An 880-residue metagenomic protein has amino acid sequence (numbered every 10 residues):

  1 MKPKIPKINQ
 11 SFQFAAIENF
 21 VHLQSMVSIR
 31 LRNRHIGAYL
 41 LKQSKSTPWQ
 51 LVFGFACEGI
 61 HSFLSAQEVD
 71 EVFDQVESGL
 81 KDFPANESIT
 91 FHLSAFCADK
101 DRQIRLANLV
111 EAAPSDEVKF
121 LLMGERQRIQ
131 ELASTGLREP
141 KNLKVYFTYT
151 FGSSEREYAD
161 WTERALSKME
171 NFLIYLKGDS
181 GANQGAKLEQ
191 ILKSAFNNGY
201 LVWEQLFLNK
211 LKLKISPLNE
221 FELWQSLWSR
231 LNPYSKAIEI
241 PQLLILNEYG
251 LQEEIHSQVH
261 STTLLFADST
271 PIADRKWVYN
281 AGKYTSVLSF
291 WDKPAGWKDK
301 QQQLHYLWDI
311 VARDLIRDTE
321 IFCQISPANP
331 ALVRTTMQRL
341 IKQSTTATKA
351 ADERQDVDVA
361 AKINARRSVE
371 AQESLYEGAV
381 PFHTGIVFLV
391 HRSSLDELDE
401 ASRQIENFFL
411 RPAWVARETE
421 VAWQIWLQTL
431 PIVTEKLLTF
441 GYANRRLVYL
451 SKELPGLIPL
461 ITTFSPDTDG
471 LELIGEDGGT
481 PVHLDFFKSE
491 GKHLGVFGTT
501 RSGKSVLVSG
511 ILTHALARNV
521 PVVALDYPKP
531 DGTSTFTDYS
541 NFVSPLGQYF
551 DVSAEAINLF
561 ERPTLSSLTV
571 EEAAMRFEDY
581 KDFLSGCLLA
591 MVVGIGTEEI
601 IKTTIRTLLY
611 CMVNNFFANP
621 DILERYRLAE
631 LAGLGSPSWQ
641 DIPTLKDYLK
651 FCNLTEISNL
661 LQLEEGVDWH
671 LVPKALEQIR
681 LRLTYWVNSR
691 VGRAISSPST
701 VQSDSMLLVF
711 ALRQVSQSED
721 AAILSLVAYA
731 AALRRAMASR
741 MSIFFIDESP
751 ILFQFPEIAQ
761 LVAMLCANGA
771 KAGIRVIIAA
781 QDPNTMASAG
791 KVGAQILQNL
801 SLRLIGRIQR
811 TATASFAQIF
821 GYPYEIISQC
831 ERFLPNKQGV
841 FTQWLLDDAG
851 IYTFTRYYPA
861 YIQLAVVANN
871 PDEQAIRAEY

Functional and structural regions predicted by a protein language model:
K2-V448: Extended, folded cores of ATP/NTP-driven motor/assembly subunits in large transport and secretion machines
E18-P48, A281-G282, I461-F497, L507 (+1 more regions): The Walker A/P-loop phosphate-binding site
A56-L64, H383-R392, K492-G498, G510 (+3 more regions): Glycine- and acidic
C57-G59, A95-C97, Y149-S153, R392-S394 (+5 more regions): Short, flexible loop/turn elements at secondary-structure junctions
V69-P84, A328, W426-P481, Y527-K529 (+5 more regions): P-loop NTPase motor domains
S134-G136, F486, L494, V570-L628 (+1 more regions): P-loop NTPase motor core of the ASCE superfamily
L143-F147, P521, M706, S742: The start of beta-strands in P-loop NTPase/AAA+ ATPase cores
T348, G478-H483, F487-S502, L507-H514 (+4 more regions): Conserved P-loop NTPase motor cores
